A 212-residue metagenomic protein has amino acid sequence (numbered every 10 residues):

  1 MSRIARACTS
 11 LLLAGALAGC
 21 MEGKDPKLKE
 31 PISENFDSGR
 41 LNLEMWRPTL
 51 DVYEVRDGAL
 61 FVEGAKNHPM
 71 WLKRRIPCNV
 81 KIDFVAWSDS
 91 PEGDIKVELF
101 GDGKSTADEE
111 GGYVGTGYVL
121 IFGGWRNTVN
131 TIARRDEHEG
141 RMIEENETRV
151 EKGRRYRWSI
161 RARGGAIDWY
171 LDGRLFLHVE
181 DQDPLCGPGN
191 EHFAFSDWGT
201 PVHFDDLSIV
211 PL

Functional and structural regions predicted by a protein language model:
A18-G19: C-terminal motif of bacterial Sec signal peptides marking the signal peptidase cleavage site
G23-P48: Extracellular carbohydrate-recognition regions
F36, F84, K152-E180: Carbohydrate-binding surfaces in secreted/extracellular proteins
D51-H68: Short carbohydrate-recognition loop motifs
G64-I132: Secretory/extracellular carbohydrate-interaction modules and structurally similar beta-sandwich "look-alikes"
H68-R74, E144-V150, A194: Beta-strand-rich interaction surfaces with strong enrichment in secreted/lumenal proteins
R135-R157: Short, aromatic/His-centered strand-loop micro-motif at the edge of beta-sheets
V179-D205: Flexible glycan-contacting loops in extracellular carbohydrate-active proteins
